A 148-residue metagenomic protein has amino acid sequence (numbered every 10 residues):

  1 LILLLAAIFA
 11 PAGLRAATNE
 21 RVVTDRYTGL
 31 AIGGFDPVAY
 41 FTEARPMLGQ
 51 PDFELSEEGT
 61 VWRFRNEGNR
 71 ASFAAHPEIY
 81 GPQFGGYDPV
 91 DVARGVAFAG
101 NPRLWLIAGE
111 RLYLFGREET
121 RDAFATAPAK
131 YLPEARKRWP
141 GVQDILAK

Functional and structural regions predicted by a protein language model:
L1-I2, N19: Short, basic/polar N-terminal leader/transit segment immediately after the initiator methionine
I2-P11: Bacterial N-terminal signal peptides
L14-K148: Charged, low-complexity intrinsically disordered segments
